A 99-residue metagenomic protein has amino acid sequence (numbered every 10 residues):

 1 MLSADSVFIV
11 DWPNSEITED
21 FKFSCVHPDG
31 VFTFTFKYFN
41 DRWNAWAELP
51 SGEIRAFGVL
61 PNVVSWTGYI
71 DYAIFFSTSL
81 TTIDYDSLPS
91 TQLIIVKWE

Functional and structural regions predicted by a protein language model:
M1-S15, E99: Short, intrinsically disordered N-terminal pre-domain segments
P13-E16, Y38-N40: Short, ordered beta-strand-loop transition motifs
S15-F23: Short, hydrophobic/aromatic-rich segments at coil-to-beta transitions
F23-C25, A47: Short aromatic-centered micro-motifs
H27-D29: Glycine-centered positions within short beta-strands or beta-hairpins
V31-T35: Short, surface-exposed charged micro-motifs
K37-L80: Acidic, aromatic-enriched beta-alpha/helix-loop junctions
I74-E99: C-terminal low-complexity, charged extensions that often adopt amphipathic alpha-helices
